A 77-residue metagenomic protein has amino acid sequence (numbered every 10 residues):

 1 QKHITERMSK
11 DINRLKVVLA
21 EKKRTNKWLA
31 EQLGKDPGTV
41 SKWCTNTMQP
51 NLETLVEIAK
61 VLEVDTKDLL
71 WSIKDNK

Functional and structural regions predicted by a protein language model:
Q1-T25: A short, Lys/Arg-rich alpha-helix, primarily the initiator
L19, A30, A59: The alpha-helix within a helix-turn-helix
A20, G34, T45-T47, K74: Residue-level detection of the helix-turn-helix DNA-binding "recognition helix"
K23-K42: Short alpha-helical DNA-recognition segment
R24, P50-E53: Residue-level signal for the short linker/turn that defines the boundary of a DNA-recognition helix
E53-D68: DNA major-groove recognition helix of helix-turn-helix/homeodomain DNA-binding modules
D68-K77: Short amphipathic recognition helices of helix-turn-helix/homeodomain-type DNA-binding modules
